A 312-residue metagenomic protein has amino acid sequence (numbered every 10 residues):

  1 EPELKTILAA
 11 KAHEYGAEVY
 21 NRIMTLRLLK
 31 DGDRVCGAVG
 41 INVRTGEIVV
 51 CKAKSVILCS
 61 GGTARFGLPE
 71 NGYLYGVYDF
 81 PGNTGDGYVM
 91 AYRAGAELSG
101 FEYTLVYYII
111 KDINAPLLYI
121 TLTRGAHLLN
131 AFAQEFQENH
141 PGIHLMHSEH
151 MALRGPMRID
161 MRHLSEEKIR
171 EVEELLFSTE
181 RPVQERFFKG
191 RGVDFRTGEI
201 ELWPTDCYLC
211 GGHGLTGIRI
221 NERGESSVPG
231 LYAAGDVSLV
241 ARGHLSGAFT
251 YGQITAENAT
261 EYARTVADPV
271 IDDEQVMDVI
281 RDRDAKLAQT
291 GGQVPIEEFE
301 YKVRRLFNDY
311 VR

Functional and structural regions predicted by a protein language model:
E1-A10, Y20, V77-G85, I109-N114: Short beta-strand to alpha-helix junction loop
H13-T25, F101: A conserved beta-strand/loop element that lines the FAD pocket in flavoprotein oxidoreductases
G16, R27-D31, C36-V39, P182-R223: Accessory "access/gating" subregions that flank catalytic or transport cores
M24-L26, K30-D33, L129-E138, H213 (+1 more regions): Glycine- and aromatic-enriched mobile tails/lids
R44-S55, S227: Core beta-strand elements of the Rossmann-like FAD/NAD(P) dinucleotide-binding domain in flavoenzyme oxidoreductases
A53-S55, C59-A64, V237: Glycine-/small-residue-rich beta->alpha transition segments that form the dinucleotide
F66-F80, D206: Glycine-rich beta-alpha-beta "Rossmann" dinucleotide-binding loop(s) and their flanking helix/strand
M90, A96-L209, L245, F249 (+2 more regions): An anion/pyrophosphate-binding glycine-rich loop and adjacent beta-alpha core in soluble alpha-beta enzymes
